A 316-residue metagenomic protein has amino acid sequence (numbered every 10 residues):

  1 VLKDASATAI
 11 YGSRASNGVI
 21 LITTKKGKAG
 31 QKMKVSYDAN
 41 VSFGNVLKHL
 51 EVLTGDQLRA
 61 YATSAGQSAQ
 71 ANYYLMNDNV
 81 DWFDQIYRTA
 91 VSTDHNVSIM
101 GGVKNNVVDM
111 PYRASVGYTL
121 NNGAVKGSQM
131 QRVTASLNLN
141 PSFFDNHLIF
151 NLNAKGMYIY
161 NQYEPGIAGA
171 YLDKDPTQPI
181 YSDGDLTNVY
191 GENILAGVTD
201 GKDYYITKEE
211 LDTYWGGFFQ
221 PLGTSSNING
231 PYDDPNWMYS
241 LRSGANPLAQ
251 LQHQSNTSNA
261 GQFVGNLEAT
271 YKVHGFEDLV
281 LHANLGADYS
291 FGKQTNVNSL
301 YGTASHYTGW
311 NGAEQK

Functional and structural regions predicted by a protein language model:
V1-D4: Short acidic/polar hinge/loop motifs at secondary-structure boundaries that mediate gating or recognition
S6-I10: Short beta-alpha junctions and helix-cap segments that line functional grooves
Y11-S16, S128-Q131: Short, glycine-/polar-rich solvent-exposed loops and beta-turns at beta-strand/coil boundaries
G18-V19, K26-G127, N146, D185-N188 (+4 more regions): Residues embedded in well-ordered regular secondary structure
V35-F43, V116-Y118, L152-Y158, A283-Y289: Transmembrane beta-barrel strands of outer-membrane/channel proteins
L50, G123-T134, K155-M157, Y163-A168 (+3 more regions): Small-side-chain secondary-structure face that scaffolds active or pore-lining regions
M157-E192: Outer-membrane beta-barrel translocator/channel fold
